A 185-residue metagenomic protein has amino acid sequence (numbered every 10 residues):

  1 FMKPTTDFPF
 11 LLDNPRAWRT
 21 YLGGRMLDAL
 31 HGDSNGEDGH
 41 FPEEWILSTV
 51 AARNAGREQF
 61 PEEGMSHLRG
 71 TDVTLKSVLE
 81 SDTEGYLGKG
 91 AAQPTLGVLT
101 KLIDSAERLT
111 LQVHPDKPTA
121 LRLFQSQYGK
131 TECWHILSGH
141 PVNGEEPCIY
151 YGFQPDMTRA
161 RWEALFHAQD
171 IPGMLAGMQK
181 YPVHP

Functional and structural regions predicted by a protein language model:
F1-M157: Transition-metal
K76-E80, E163, P172: Generic detector of well-ordered alpha-helical segments enriched in charged/polar residues, highlighting helical
P155-I171: Short, flexible helix-coil linker/hinge segments at the edges of structured domains or between repeats
F166-P185: Loop-centered beta-sheet repeat module
